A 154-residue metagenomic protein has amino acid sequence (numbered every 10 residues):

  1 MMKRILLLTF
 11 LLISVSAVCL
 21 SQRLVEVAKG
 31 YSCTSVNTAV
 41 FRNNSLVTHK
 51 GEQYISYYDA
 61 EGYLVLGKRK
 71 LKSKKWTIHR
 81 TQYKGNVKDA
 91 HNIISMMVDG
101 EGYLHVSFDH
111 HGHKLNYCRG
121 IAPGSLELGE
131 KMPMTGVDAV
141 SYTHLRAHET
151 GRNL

Functional and structural regions predicted by a protein language model:
I5-S14: Sec-dependent N-terminal signal peptides
Q22-V36, L71-K88, G120-Y142: Trp- and S/T/G-rich repeat-edge/linker motifs of beta-rich repeat architectures
Y31-L64: Beta-strand-rich domains and repeat architectures in extracellular enzymes and scaffolds, especially beta-propellers
V36-H49, I93-E101, L145-R146: Structural signature of eukaryotic scaffold interfaces centered on beta-propeller domains
G51-I55, G102-V106, R152: Entry beta-strands of beta-propeller and related beta-repeat scaffolds
G62-G67, H113-R119: Structural motif
W76-L104, D109-G112: Blade-loop segments of beta-propeller domains
H144-A147, G151-L154: Single conserved hydrophobic/aromatic residue that forms the stacking wall/gate of nucleotide- or nucleobase-binding
